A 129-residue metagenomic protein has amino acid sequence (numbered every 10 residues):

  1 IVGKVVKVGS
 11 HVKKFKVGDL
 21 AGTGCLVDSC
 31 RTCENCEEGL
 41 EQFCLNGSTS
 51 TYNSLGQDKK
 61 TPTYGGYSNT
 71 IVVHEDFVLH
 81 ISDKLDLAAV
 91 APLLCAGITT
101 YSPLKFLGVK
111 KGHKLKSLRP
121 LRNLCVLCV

Functional and structural regions predicted by a protein language model:
I1, K16, H74-E75, R119: A cytosolic small-molecule/anion-sensing beta-strand core signal
I1-E37, Q42, Y64, S82-L85: Glycine-rich beta-strand-centered segment in the early N-terminal region that forms part of a ligand/cofactor-binding
S10, R31, N46, V73 (+2 more regions): Residue-level recognition of conserved structural "scaffold" positions that shape functional pockets and channels
K14, C25, F43, T51-S54 (+6 more regions): Residue-level preference for alpha-helix termini and adjacent loops
V17, D58, L87-A91: Flexible, glycine/proline-enriched loop segments at strand-loop-helix junctions that form or flank small-ligand binding
C25-D76: Cysteine-cluster motifs in flexible loop/terminal segments that predominantly coordinate metals
N69, D76, S82-V129: Mid-domain Rossmann-like dinucleotide-binding core that forms the NAD(H)/NADP(H) cofactor-binding site
